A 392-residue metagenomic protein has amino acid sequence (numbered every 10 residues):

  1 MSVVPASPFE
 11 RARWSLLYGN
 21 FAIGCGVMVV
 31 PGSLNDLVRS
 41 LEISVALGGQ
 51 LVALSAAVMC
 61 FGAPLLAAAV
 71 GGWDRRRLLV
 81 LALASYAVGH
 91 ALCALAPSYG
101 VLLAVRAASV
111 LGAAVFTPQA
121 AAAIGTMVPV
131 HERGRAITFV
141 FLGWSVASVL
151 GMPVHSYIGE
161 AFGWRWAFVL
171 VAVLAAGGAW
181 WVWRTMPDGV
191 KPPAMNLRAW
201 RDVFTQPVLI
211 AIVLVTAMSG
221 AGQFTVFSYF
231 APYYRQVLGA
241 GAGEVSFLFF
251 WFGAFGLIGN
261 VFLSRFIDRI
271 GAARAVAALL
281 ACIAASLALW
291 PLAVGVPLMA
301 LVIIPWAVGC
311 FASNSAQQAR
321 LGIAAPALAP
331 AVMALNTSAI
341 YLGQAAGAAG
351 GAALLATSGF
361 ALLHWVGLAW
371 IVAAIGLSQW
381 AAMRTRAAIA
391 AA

Functional and structural regions predicted by a protein language model:
E42, D74, L95-V101, G239 (+1 more regions): Helix-breaking motifs and short loop linkers at transmembrane-helix boundaries and internal kinks in secondary membrane
F61-G100: Conserved MFS/SLC helix-loop-helix module at the cytosolic interface between two early adjacent transmembrane helices
G62-R75, G259-G271, L355: Helix-to-loop junctions at the C-terminal end of transmembrane segments in multipass secondary transporters
S85, G89, G100-A108, P297-P305: Paired small-residue
Y99, V105-G143: Cytoplasmic helix-loop-helix junction between adjacent transmembrane helices in 12-TM secondary transporters
V101, V130-R184, Y233: Helix-loop-helix hairpin linking two adjacent transmembrane segments in secondary transporters
A273-Q317: C-terminal transmembrane helical hairpin of 12-TM major facilitator-type secondary transporters
A324-F360: A late C-terminal transmembrane helix in Major Facilitator Superfamily
